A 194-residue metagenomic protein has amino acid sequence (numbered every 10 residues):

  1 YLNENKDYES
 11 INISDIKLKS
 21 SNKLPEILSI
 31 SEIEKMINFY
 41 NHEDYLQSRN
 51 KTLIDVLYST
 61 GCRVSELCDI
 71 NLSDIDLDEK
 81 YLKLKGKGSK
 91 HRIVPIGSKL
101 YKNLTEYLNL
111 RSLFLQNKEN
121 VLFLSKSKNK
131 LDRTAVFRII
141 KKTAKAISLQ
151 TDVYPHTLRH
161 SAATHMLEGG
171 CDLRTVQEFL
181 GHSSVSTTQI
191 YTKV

Functional and structural regions predicted by a protein language model:
Y1-V194: Conserved catalytic core of the tyrosine transesterase superfamily
